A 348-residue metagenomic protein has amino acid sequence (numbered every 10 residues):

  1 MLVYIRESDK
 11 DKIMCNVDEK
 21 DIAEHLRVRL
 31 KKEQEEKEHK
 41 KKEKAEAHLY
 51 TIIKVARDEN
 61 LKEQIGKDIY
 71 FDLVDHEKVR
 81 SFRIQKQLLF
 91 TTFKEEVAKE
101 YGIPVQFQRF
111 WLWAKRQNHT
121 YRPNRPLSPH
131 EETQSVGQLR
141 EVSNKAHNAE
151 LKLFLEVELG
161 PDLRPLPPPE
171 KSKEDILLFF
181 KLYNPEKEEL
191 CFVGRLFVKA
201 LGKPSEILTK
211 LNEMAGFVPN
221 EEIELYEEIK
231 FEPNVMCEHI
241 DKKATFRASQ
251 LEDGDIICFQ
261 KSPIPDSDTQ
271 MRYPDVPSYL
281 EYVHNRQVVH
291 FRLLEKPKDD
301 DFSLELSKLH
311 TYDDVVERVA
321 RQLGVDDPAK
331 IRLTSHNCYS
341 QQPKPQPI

Functional and structural regions predicted by a protein language model:
M1, E7-K10, Q87-L89, K115-N118 (+10 more regions): Conserved beta-strand elements of beta-rich interaction domains across eukaryotes, especially beta-propellers
M1-K40, V142, K242: Conserved catalytic-core surface of thiol
M1-V3, S81-R83, R109-L112, F154-E156 (+7 more regions): Beta-strand cores of modular interaction/reader domains in eukaryotic scaffold and signaling proteins, especially PDZ
L2, F82, L88-E95, Q108 (+6 more regions): Amphipathic alpha-helical interface elements that mediate macromolecular binding in regulatory proteins
M14-D18, G66-K67, K94-A98, P123-L127 (+8 more regions): Short coil/turn segments at secondary-structure boundaries
E77-I84, E96-A98, L190-V198, L211-N212 (+3 more regions): Short, recurring structural edge motifs at helix starts
K94-Y121, L208-V235, V316-K344: Short loop-to-beta-strand transition segments
Q117-E156, F231-K261, Y339-I348: Eukaryotic mixed-charge, acidic/polar low-complexity intrinsically disordered regions
